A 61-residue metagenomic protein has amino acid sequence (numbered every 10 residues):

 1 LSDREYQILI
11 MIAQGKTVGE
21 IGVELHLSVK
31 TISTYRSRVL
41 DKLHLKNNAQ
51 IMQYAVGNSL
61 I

Functional and structural regions predicted by a protein language model:
L1, I10, I32: Residue-level marker of regulatory loop/turn positions in helix-turn-helix DNA-binding domains and in histidine
R4-E5: The N-cap/first-turn positions of alpha helices within or immediately adjacent to helix-turn-helix DNA-binding domains
L9-Q14, L25, Y54: Short alpha-helical segment immediately N-terminal to, or the first helix within, an HTH/HTH-like DNA-binding domain
T17-Q50: Recognition helix of helix-turn-helix DNA-binding domains
V56-I61: Intrinsically disordered, low-complexity basic tails/linkers immediately adjacent to helix-turn-helix/homeobox/MYB/SANT
